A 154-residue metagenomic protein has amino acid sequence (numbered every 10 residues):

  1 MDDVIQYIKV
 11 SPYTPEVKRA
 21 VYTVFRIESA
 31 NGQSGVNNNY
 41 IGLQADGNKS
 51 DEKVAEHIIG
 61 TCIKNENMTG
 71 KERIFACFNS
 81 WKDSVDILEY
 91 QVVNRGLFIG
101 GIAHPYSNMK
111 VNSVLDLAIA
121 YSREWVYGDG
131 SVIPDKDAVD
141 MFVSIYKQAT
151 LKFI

Functional and structural regions predicted by a protein language model:
M1-I154: Catalytic cores of secreted/periplasmic lytic hydrolases that degrade extracellular macromolecules
